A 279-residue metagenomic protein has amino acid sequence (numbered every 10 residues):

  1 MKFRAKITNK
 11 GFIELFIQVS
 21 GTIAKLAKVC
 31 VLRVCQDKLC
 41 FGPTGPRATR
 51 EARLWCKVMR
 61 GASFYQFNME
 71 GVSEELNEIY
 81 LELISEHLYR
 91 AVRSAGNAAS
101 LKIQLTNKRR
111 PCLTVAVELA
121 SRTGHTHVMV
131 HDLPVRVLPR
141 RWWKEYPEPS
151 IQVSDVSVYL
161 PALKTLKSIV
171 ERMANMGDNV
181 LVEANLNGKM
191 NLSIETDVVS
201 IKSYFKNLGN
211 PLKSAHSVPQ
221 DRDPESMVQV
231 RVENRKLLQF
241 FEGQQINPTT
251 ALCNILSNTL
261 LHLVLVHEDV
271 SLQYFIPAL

Functional and structural regions predicted by a protein language model:
M1-A24, K28-M176, L181-L279: DNA polymerase sliding clamps and clamp-related checkpoint/processivity subunits
